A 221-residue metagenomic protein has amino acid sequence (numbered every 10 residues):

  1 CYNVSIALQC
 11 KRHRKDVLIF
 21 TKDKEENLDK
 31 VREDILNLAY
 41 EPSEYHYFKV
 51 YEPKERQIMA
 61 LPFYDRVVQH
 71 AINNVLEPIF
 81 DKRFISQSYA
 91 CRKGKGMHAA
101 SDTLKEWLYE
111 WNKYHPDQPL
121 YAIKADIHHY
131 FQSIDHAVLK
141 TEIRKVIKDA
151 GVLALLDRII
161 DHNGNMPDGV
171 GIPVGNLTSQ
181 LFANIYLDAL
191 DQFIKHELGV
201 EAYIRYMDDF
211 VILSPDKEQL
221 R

Functional and structural regions predicted by a protein language model:
C1-L139, I147-K148, G164: Conserved two-metal-ion catalytic palm core of "right-hand" nucleic acid polymerases, unifying RNA-dependent RNA
N27, D34-I35, W107-M207, V211-R221: Conserved polymerase palm-domain catalytic core
